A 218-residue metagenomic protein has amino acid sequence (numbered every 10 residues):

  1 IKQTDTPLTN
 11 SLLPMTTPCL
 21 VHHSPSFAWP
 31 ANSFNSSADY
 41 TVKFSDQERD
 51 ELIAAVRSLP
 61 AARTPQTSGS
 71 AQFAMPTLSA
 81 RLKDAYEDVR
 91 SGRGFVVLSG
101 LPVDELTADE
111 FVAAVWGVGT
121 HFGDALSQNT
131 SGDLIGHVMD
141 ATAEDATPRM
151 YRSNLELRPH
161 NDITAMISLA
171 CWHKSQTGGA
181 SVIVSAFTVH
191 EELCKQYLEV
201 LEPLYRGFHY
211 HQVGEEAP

Functional and structural regions predicted by a protein language model:
I1-P14: N-terminal amphipathic/basic-hydrophobic helices that include classical n-h-c signal peptides and signal-anchor
L12-L78, K83-D84, S91, V96 (+3 more regions): Active-site environment of non-heme Fe oxygenases that use a 2-His-1-carboxylate facial triad
D109-W116, V184-S185: "Short basic amphipathic alpha-helical interaction patches in structured regions
V115-L126: A short alpha->loop->secondary-structure connector
